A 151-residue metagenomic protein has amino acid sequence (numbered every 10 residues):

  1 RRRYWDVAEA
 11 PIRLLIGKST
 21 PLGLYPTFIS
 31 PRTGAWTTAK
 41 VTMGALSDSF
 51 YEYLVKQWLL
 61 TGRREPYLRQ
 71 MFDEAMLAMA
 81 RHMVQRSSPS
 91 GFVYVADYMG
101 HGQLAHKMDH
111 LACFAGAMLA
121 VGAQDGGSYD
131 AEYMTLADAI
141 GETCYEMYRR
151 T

Functional and structural regions predicted by a protein language model:
R1-T151: Glycan-recognition and catalytic cores of secretory/periplasmic carbohydrate-active enzymes
